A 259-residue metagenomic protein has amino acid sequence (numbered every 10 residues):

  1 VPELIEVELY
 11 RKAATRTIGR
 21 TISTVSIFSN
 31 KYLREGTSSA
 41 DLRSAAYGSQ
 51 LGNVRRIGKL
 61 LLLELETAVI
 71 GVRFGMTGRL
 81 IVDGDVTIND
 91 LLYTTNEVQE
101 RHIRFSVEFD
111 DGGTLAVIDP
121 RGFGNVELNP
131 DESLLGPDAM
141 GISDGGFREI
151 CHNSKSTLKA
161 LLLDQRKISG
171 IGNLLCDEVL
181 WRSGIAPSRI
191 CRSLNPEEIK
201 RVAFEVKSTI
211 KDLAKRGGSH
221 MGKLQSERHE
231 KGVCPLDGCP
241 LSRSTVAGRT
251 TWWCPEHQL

Functional and structural regions predicted by a protein language model:
V1-L259: Structured catalytic/nucleic-acid-binding cores of DNA maintenance enzymes
